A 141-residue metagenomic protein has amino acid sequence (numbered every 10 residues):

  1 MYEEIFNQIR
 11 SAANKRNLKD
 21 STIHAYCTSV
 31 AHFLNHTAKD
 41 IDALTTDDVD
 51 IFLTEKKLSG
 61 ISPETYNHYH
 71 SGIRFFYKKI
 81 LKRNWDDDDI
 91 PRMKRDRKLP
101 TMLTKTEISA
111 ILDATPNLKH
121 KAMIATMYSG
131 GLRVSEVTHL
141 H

Functional and structural regions predicted by a protein language model:
M1-H141: Conserved catalytic core of the tyrosine transesterase superfamily
